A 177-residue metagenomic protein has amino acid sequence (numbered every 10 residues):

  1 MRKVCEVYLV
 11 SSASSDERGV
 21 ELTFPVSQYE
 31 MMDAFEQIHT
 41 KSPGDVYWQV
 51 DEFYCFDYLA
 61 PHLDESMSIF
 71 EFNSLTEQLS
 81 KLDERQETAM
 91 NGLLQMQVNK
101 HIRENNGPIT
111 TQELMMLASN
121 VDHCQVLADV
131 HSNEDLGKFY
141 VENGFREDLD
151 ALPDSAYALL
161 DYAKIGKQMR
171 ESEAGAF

Functional and structural regions predicted by a protein language model:
M1-D45: N-terminal ordered "arm"
M1-V4, G137-F177: Acidic, proline/glycine-rich low-complexity IDRs
S14-D16, S27, V98, H123 (+1 more regions): Generic ordered-secondary-structure signal
Q28-M31, N133, Y162: Alpha-helix initiation and N-capping motif
E30-M32, Y58, Q168: Residues in flexible loops and secondary-structure boundaries
F35-L152: Mixed-charge (acidic/basic) macromolecular-recognition segments
